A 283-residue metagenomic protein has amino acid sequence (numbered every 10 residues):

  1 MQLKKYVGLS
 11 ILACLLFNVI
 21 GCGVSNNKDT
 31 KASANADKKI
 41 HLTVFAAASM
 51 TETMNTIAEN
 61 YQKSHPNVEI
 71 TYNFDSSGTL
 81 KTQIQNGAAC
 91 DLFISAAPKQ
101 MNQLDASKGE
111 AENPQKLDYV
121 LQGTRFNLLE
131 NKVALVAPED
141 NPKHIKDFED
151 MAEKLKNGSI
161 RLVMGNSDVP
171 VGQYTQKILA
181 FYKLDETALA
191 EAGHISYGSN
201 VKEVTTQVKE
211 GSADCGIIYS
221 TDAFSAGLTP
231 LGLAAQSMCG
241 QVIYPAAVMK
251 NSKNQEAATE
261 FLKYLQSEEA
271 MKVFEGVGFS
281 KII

Functional and structural regions predicted by a protein language model:
Q2-N26: Sec-dependent N-terminal signal peptides of Gram-positive bacterial secreted proteins and lipoproteins
S10-I11, P98-S107, L117, F126: N-terminal hydrophobic signal/anchor transmembrane helix of membrane proteins
C22-S64, E69, G78, T82-Q85 (+5 more regions): Exported/periplasmic ABC-transporter solute-binding proteins
D91-S95: Periplasmic-binding protein-like
E110-P114, Y119-V120: Conserved mixed alpha/beta catalytic, RNA-binding, or beta-rich assembly cores of soluble enzyme, regulatory
Q122-G123, L189: Surface-exposed patches in mature extracellular/periplasmic domains of secreted proteins
